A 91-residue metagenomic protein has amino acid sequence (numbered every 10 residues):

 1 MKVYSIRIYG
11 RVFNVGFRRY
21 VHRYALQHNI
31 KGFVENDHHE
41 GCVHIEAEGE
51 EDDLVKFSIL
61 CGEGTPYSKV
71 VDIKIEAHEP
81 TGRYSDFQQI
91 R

Functional and structural regions predicted by a protein language model:
M1-R91: Intrinsically disordered, low-complexity, mixed-charge
